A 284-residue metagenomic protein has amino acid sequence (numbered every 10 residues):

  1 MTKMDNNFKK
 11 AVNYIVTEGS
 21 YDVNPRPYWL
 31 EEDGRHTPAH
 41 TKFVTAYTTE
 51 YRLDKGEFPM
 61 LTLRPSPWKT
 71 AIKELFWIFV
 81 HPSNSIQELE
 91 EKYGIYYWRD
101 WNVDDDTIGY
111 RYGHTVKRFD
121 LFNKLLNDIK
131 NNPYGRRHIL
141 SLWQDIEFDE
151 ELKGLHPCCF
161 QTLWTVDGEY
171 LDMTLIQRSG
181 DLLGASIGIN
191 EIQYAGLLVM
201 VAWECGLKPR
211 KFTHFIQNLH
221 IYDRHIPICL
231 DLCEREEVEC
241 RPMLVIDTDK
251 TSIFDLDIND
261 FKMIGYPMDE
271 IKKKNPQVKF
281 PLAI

Functional and structural regions predicted by a protein language model:
M1-I284: Terminal, non-catalytic protein-protein interaction segments that mediate quaternary/complex assembly
